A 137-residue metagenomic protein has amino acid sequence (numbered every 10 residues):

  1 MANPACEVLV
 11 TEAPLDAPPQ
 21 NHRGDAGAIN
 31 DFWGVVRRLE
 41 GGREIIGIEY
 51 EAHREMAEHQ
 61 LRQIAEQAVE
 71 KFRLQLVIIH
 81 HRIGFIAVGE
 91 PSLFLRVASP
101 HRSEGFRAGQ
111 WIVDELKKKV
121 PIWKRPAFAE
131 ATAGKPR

Functional and structural regions predicted by a protein language model:
M1-L93, A98-R137: N-terminal, polar/charged subdomain of small-to-medium soluble alpha/beta proteins
